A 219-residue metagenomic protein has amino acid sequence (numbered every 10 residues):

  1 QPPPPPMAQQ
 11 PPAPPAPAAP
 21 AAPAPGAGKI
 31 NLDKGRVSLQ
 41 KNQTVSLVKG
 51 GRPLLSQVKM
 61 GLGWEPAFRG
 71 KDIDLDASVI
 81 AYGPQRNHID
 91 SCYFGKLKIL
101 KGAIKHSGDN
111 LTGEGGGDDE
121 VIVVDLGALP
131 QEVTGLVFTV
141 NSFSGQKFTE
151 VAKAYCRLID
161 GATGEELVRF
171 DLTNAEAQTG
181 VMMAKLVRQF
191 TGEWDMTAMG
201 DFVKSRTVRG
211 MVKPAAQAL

Functional and structural regions predicted by a protein language model:
Q1-P3: Beta-strand-dominated lipid-handling architectures at cellular/organellar boundaries
M7-P11, P15-L219: Intrinsic-disorder/low-complexity signal
